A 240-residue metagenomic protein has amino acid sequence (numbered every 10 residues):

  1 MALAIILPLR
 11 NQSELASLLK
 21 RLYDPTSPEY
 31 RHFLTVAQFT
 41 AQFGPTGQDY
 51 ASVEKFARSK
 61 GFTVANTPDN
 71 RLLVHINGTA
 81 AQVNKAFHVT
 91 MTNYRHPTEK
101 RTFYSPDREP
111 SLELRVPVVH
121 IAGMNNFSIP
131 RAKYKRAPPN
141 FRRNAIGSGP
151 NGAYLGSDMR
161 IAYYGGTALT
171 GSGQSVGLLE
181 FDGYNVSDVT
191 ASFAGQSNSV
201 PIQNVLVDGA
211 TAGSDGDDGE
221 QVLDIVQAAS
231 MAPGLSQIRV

Functional and structural regions predicted by a protein language model:
M1-D69, H75-I76, A80-V240: Substrate-binding/charge-relay-adjacent region of secreted/lumenal peptidase catalytic domains
